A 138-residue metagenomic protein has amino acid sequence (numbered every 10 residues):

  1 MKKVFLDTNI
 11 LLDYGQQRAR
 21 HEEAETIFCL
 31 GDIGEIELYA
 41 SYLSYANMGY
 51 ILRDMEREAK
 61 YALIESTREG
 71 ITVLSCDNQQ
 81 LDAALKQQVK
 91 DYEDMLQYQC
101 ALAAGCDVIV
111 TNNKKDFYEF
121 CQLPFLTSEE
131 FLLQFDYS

Functional and structural regions predicted by a protein language model:
M1-Y39, D54-E58, E119, L132-S138: Short, well-structured N-terminal submotif of metal-dependent ribonuclease cores
K2-K3, G70, L102-S138: Acidic, PIN/NYN-like endoribonuclease modules and their adjacent C-terminal/linker elements
I10, S44, Q80, Q97 (+2 more regions): Alpha-helix capping/helix-boundary segments
D13-Y14, A46-Y50, D82-A84, E119: A short acidic, helix-capping loop that chelates divalent metal ions and anchors anionic groups
H21-F28, E35, Y42-L81: Active-site-proximal, substrate-binding regions of enzyme catalytic domains and RNA-binding/basic surfaces
Y39, L74, P124-L126: General small-molecule cofactor/ligand-binding pocket signal
A40-Y42, T111: Short beta-strand segments at enzyme active-site cores
T72-K115: Active-site neighborhoods of divalent-metal-dependent phosphate/nucleic-acid chemistry enzymes
